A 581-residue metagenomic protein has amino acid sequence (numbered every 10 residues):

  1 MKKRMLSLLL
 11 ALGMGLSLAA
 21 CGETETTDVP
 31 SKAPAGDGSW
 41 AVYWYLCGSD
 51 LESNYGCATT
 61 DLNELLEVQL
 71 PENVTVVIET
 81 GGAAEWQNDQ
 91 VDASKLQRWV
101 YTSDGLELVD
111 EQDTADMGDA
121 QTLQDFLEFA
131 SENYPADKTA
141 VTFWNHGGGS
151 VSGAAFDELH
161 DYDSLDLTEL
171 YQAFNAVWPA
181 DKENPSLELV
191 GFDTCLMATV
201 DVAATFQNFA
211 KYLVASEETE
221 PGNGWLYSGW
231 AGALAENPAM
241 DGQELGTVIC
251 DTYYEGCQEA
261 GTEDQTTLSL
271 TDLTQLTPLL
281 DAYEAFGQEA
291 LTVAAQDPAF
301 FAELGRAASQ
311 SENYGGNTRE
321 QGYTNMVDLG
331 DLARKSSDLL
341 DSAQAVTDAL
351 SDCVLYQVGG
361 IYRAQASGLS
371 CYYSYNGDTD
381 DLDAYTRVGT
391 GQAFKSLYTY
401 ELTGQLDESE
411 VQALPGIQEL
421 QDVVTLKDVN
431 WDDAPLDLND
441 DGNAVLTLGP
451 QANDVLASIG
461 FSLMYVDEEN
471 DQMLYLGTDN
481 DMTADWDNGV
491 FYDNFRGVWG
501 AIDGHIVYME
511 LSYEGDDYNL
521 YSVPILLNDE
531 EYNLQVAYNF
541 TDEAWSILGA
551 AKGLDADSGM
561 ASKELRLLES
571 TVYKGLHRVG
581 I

Functional and structural regions predicted by a protein language model:
K3-A11: Sec-dependent signal peptide recognition, specifically the positively charged N-region followed immediately by
S17-A20: C-terminal motif of bacterial Sec signal peptides marking the signal peptidase cleavage site
G22-T24: Bacterial signal peptide processing site
D28-P135: N-terminal extension/subdomain marker
K32-A35, A154-F192, M197-I581: Terminal, contiguous helix-loop blocks that mediate binding/assembly
A41-L46, T75-T80, T139-F143, E188-F192 (+2 more regions): Structural recognition of the beta-strand scaffold that forms the well-ordered cores of secreted hydrolase catalytic
S49-E52, N145-V151, G191, C195-T199: Gly/Ser/Thr-rich loops at beta-strand to alpha-helix junctions that form or flank small-molecule/cofactor-binding
L123-S131, A136-T139, F143-F174: Active-site cleft segment of glycoside hydrolase catalytic domains centered on the general acid/base Glu
